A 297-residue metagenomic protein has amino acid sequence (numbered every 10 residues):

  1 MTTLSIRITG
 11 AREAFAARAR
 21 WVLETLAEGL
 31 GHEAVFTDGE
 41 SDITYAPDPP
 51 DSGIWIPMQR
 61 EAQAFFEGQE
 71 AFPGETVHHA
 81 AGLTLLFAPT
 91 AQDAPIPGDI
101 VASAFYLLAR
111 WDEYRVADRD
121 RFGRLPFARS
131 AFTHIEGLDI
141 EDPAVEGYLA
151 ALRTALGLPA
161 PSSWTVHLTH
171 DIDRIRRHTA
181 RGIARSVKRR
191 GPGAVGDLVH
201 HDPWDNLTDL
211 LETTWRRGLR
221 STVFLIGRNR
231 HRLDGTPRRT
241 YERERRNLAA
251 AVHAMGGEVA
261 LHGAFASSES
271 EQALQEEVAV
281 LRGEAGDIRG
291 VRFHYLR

Functional and structural regions predicted by a protein language model:
M1-T240: Terminal accessory/targeting
R174-H178, T208-R297: Metal-dependent polysaccharide deacetylase catalytic core of the NodB/CE4 family, i.e., the active-site-bearing domain
